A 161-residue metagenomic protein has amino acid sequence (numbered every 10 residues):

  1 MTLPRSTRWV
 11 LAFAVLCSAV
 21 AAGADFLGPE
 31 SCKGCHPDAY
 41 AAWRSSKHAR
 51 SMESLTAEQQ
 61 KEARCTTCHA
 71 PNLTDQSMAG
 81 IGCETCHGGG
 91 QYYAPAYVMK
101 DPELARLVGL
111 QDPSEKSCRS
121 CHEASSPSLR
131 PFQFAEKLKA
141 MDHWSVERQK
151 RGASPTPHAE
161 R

Functional and structural regions predicted by a protein language model:
M1-S6: N-terminal secretory signal peptides that target proteins for export/translocation
V10-S18: Bacterial N-terminal signal peptides
A21-R161: Short sequence/structural segments immediately N-terminal
